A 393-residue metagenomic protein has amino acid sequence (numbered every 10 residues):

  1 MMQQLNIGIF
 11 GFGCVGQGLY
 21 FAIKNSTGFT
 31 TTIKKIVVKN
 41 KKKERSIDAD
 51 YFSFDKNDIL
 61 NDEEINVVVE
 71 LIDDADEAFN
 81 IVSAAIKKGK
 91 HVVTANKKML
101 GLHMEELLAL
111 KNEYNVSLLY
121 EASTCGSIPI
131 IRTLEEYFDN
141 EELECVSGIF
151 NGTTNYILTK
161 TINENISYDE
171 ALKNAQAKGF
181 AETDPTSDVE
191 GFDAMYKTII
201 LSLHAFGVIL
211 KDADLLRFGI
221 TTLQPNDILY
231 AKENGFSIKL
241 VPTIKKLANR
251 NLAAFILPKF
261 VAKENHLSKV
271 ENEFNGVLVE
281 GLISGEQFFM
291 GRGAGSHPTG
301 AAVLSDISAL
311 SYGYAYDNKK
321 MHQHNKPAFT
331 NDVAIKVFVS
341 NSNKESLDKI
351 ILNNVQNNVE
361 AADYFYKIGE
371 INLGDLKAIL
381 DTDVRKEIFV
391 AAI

Functional and structural regions predicted by a protein language model:
N6-F21: Glycine-rich adenosine-cofactor-binding loop
S26-S46: NAD(P)-binding Rossmann-fold cofactor-contacting core
F54-A95: Rossmann-fold NAD(P) dinucleotide-binding segment
F79-A84, K97-L134: Rossmann-fold NAD(P)-binding glycine/threonine-rich loop
E136-L201: Conserved anion/nucleotide-ligand pocket segment
L172-K269, F274-G276, G295: Substrate-binding/catalytic subdomain of NAD(P)-dependent oxidoreductase enzymes
H266-M321, N325-A334: ATP-dependent carboxylate/acyl-activation modules
I307-A309, G313-I393: A conserved regulatory-domain signal marking ACT and ACT-like small-molecule sensing domains and adjacent regulatory
